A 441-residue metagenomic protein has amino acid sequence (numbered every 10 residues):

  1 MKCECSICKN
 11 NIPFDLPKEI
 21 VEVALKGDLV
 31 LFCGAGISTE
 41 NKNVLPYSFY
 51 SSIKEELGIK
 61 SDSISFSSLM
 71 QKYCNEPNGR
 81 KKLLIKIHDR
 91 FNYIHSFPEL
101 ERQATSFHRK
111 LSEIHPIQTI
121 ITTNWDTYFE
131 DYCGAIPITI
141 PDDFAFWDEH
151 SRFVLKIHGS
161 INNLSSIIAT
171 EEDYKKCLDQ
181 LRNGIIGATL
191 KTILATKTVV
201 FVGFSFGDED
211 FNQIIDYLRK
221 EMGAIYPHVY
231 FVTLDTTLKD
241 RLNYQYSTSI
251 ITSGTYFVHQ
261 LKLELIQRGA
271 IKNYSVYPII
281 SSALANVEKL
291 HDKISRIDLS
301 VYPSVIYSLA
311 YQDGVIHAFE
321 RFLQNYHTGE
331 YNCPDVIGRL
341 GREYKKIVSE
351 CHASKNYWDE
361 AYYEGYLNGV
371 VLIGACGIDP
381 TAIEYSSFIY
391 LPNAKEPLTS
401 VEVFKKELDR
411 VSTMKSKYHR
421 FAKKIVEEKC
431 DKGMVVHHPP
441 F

Functional and structural regions predicted by a protein language model:
M1-L31, I37, E113-Q118, A135-I138 (+2 more regions): SIR2/sirtuin-family catalytic core signature
S6-I12, H95-E101, Y174-R182: Short, flexible loop segments at the rims of nucleotide/cofactor-binding pockets, characterized by
F14, K18-V30, I37-S48, G79-I138 (+1 more regions): Metabolite-binding pocket within alpha/beta catalytic cores that recognizes anionic/polar moieties
T39-H95, D142-H150: A phosphate-binding glycine/aspartate-rich beta-alpha loop in the early core of alpha/beta enzymes
L45-S52, Y128, D210, I214-Y217: Alpha-helical scaffold elements adjacent to nucleotide-binding pockets in ATP/GTP-utilizing enzyme cores
I59, I161, L181-G184, T248-S249 (+1 more regions): Accessory terminal and edge-of-domain segments that mediate assembly/interaction and cofactor placement around
V154-I167: Class I SAM-dependent methyltransferase SAM-binding "motif I" and its flanking Rossmann-like core
E172-A188, Q213-I214: Active-site glycine-rich loop that binds ribose-phosphate moieties when present
